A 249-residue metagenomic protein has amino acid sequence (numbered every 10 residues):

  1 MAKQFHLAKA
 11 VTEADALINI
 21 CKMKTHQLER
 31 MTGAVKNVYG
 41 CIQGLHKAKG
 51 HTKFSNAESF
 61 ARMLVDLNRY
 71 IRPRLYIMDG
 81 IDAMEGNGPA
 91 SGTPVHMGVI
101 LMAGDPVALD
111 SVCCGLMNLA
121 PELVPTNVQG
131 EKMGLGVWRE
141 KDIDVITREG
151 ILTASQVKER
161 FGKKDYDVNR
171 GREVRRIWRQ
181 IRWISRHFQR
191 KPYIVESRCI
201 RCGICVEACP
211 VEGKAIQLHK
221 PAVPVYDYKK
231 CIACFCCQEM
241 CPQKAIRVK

Functional and structural regions predicted by a protein language model:
M1-V195: Extended, low-polarity segments enriched in aliphatic/aromatic residues
S197-R198, K229-K230, M240: Short pre-active-site segment immediately N-terminal to redox-active cysteine/selenocysteine motifs in thiol-based
I204-V223, C236-K249: Iron-sulfur cluster-binding cysteine motifs and their immediate structural context in ferredoxin-like electron-transfer
